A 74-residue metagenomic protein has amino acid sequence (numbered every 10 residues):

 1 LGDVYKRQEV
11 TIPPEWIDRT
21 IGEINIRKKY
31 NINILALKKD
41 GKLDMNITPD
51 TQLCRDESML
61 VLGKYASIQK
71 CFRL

Functional and structural regions predicted by a protein language model:
V4-Y5: Short, small-residue-biased leader/transition segments that mark boundaries at the very start of proteins
V10-W16: Short, surface-exposed ligand-recognition loops at beta-strand->loop->(often short) alpha-helix junctions that present
W16-L74: Cytosolic Rossmann-like ligand/nucleotide-binding regulatory domains
